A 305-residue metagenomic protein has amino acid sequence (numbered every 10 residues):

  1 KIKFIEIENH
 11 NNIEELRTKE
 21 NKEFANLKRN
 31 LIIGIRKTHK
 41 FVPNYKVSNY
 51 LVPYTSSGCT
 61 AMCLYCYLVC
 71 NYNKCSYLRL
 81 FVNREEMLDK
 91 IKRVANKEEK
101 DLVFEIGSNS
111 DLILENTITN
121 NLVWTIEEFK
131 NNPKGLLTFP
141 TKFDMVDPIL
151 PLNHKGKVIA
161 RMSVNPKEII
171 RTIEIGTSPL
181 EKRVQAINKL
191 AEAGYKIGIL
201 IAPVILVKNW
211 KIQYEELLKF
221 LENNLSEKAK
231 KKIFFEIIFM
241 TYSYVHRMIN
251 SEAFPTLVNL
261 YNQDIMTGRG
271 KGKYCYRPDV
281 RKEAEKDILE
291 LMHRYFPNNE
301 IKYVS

Functional and structural regions predicted by a protein language model:
K1-N49: Flexible, acidic/Gly-rich N-terminal and inter-domain linker regions that tether and position cofactor-handling modules
E23, I32-V47, L64-R161, K189: Conserved Radical SAM active-site core
Y54-C63: Cysteine-centered iron-sulfur cluster-binding motifs in ferredoxin-type domains/subunits of redox enzymes
D101-E105, L136-T138, K157-R161, K196-L200 (+2 more regions): Structural preference for beta-strand elements that scaffold enzyme active sites
S110-I113, D144-D147, V158-T177, P203-K208 (+2 more regions): Conserved radical SAM core fold
N121, T125, K182-A186, Q213-N224 (+2 more regions): A general structural detector for well-ordered alpha-helical segments in enzyme core domains, enriched
N188, E192-T241: A beta-strand-loop signature enriched in Asp, Gly, Thr, and Trp that corresponds to the sialidase/neuraminidase Asp-box
K219-S305: Auxiliary Fe-S-binding modules of radical SAM enzymes
